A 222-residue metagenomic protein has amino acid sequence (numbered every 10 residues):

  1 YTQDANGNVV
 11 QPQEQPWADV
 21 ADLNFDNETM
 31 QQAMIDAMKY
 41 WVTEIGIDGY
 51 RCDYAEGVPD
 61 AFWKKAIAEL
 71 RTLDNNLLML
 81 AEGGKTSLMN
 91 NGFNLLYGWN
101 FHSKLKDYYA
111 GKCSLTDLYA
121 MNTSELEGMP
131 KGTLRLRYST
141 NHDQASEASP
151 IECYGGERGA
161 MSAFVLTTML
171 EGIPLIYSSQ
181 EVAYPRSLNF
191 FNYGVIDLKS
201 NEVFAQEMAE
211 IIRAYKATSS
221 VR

Functional and structural regions predicted by a protein language model:
Y1-I45, K65-D74: Substrate-binding/active-site clefts of carbohydrate-active enzymes
V10-Q13, E147, P185-L188: Short acidic/His/Gly/Ser-rich catalytic and metal-binding motifs that mark active-site loops of diverse hydrolases
A37-K39, T43-G46, D53-Y138, G156-E157 (+2 more regions): Active-site-proximal helices and loops of the catalytic beta/alpha 8
E147-Y154: Short, solvent-exposed helix-loop connector elements
M161-V165, M169: Hydrophobic targeting/anchoring helices
I176-V182: Short acidic/histidine-rich active-site segments
